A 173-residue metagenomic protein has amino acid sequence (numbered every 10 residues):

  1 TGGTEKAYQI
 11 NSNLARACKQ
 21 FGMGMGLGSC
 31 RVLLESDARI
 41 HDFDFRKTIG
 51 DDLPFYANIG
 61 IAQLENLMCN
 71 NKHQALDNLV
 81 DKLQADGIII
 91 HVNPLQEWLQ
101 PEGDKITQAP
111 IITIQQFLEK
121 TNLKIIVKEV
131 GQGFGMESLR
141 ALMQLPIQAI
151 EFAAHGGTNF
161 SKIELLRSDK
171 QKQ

Functional and structural regions predicted by a protein language model:
T1-Y56, Q63: N-terminal capping/small domains of soluble enzymes
A15-R16, Q20, T48-F55, A62-Q173: Alpha/beta enzyme core
